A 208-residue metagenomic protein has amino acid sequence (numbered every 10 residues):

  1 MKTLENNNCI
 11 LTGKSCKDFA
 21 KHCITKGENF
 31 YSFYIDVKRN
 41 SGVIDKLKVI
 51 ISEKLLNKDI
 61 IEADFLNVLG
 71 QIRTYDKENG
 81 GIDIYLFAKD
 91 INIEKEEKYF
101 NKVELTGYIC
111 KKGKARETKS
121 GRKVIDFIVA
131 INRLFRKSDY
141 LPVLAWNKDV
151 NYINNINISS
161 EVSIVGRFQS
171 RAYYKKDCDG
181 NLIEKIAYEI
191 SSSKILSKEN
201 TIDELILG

Functional and structural regions predicted by a protein language model:
M1-G208: Single-stranded nucleic acid-binding surfaces, predominantly the OB-fold ssDNA-binding core
